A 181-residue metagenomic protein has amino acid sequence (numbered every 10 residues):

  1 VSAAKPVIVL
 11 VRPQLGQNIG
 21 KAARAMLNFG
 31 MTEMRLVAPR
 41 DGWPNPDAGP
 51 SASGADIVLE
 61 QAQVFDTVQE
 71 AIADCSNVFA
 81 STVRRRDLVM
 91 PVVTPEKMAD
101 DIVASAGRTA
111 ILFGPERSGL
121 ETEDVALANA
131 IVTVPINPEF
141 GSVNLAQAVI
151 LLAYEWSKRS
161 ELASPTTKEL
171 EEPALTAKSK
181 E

Functional and structural regions predicted by a protein language model:
V1-E181: Post-transcriptional modification and biogenesis factors for structured RNAs of the translation apparatus
